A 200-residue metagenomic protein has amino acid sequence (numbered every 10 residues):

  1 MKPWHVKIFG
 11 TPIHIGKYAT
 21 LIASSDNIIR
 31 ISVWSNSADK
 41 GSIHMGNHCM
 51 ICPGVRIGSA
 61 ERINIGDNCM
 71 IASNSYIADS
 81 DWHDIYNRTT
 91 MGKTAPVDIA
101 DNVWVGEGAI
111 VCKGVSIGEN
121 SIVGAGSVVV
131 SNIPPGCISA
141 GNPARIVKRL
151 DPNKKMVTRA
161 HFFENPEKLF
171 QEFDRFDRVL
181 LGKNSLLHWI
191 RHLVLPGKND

Functional and structural regions predicted by a protein language model:
M1-A78, A100-N102, E119, P135 (+2 more regions): Domain-scale signature associated with acetyltransferase and cell-envelope carbohydrate enzymes
R56-A60, G108-S121, S127-S131: Beta-rich strand-turn-strand
D81-W82, R88-T89, R149-L150: Conserved catalytic-core motifs of eukaryotic protein kinase domains, centered on the activation segment
N87-A95: Regulatory activation segment
P96-V97, G114-V115, G136: A short, glycine- and basic residue-enriched loop/turn that sits immediately adjacent to a domain's principal
W104-G106: A mid-sequence, solvent-exposed acidic-amphipathic segment
I122, I138-A140: Short-chain dehydrogenase/reductase
